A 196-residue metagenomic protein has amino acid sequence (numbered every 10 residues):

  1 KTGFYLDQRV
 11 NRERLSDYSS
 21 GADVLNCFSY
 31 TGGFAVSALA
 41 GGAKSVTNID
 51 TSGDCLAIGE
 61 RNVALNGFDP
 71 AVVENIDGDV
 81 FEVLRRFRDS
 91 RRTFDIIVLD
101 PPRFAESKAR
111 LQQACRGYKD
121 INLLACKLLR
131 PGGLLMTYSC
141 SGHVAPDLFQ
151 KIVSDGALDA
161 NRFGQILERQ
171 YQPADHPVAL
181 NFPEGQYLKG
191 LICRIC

Functional and structural regions predicted by a protein language model:
K1-A22: SAM-dependent Rossmann-like transferase core, predominantly class I methyltransferases with a strong bias toward
N26-G32, C140: Class I SAM-dependent methyltransferase "Motif I" SAM/SAH-binding loop
T31-K44: Conserved SAM-binding loop of SAM-dependent methyltransferases across substrates and taxa, primarily the Class I
S45-D50: Conserved SAM-binding motif I beta-strand of class I
D54-V98: S-adenosyl-L-methionine
F94-L124: Mobile active-site "lid"/loop adjacent to the S-adenosyl-L-methionine
D120, L134-C196: C-terminal catalytic and target-recognition region of SAM-dependent MTase-like enzymes, primarily methyltransferases
L129-P131: Helix-to-beta-strand junctions that scaffold the AdoMet/dcAdoMet cofactor pocket in Class I SAM-dependent enzymes
